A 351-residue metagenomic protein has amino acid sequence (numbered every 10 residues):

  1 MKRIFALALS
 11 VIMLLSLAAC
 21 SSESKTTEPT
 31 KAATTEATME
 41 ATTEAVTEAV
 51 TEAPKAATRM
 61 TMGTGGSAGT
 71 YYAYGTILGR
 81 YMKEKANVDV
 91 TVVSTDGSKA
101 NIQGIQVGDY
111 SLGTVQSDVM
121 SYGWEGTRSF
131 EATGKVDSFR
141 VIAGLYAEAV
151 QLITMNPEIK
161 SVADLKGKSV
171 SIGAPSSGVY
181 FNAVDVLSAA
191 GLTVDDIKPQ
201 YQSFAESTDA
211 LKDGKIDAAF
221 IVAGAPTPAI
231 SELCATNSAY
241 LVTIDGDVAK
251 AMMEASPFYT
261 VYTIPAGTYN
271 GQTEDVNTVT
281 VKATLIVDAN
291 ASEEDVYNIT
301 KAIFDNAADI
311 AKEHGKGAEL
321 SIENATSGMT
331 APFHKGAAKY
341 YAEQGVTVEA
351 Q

Functional and structural regions predicted by a protein language model:
M1-A18: Sec-dependent bacterial lipoprotein signal peptides
L17-P29: Bacterial lipoprotein signal-peptidase II cleavage site
C20, E131-L145, T268-N277: A structural signal for short loop-to-beta-strand junctions that line the ligand-binding cleft of periplasmic/secreted
T27-P54: Intrinsically disordered, low-complexity serine/threonine-rich repeat tracts
A57-E84, V90, A147-D213, S327 (+1 more regions): Bilobed "Venus flytrap"/periplasmic-binding protein-like clamshell domains and structurally analogous long
T58, E206, D213, A223-L241 (+2 more regions): An extracytoplasmic/periplasmic, membrane-proximal ligand-sensing/linker region
T76-R80, T91-A132, L152-M155, A205-A210 (+2 more regions): Pocket-flanking alpha-helical
S117-V119, G126-F130, V194-I286, A291: Pocket-lining segment of extracytoplasmic ligand-binding domains
